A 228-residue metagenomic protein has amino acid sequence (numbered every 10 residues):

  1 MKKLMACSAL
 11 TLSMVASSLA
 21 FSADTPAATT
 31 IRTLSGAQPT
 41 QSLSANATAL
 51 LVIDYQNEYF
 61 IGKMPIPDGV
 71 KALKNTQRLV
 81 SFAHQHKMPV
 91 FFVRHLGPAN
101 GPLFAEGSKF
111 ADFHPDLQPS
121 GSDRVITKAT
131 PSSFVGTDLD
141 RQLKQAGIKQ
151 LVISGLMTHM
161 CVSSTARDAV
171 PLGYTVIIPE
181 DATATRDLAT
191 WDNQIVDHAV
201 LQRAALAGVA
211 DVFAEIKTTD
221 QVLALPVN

Functional and structural regions predicted by a protein language model:
M1-S8: Bacterial N-terminal signal peptides that target proteins for export
S8-S17: Bacterial N-terminal signal peptides
F21-A49, Q77-S81, H86, P98 (+1 more regions): Active-site-adjacent betaalpha module
E58-I61: Short acidic, Gly/Ser-rich segments with clustered Asp/Glu that frequently serve as metal-coordination loops in enzyme
M64-A83: …and closely analogous acidic/polar surface helices at protein-protein or active-site interfaces in A-domain-like
F92-V93, G155: Surface-exposed patches in mature extracellular/periplasmic domains of secreted proteins
